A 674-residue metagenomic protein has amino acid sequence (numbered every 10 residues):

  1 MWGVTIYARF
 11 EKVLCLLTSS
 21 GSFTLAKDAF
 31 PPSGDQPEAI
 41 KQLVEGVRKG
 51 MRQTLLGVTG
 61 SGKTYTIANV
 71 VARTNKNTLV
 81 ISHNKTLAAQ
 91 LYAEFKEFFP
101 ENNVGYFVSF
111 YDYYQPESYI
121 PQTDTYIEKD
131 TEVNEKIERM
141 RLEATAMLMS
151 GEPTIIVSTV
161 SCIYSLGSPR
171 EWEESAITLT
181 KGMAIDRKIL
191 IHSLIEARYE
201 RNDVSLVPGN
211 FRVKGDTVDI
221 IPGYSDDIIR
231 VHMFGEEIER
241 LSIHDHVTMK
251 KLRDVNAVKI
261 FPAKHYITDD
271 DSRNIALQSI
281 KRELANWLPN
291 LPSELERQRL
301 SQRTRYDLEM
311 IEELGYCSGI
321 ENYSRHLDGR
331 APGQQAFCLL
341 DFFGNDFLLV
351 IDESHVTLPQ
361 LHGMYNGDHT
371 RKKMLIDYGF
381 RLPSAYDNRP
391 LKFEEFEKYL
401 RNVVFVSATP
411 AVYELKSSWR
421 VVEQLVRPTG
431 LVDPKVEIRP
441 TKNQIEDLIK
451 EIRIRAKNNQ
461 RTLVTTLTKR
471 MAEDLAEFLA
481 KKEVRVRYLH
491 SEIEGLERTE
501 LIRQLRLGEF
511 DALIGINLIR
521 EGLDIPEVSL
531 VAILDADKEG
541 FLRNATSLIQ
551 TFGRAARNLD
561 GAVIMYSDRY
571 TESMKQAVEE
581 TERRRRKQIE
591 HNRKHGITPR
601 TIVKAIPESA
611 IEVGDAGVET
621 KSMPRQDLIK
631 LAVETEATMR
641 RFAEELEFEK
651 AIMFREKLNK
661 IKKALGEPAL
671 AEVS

Functional and structural regions predicted by a protein language model:
F10-P607, I611-G614, P624, L631 (+1 more regions): ASCE RecA-like P-loop NTPase motor cores that couple ATP hydrolysis to mechanical translocation on nucleic acids
Y306-I320, M653, K657-V673: Short, charge-rich amphipathic alpha-helical segments embedded in non-transmembrane helical bundles/solenoids
E619-T635: Strongly charged, low-complexity linkers/loops
A632-G666: C-terminal tails and terminal domains of large nucleic-acid-associated and other macromolecular-machine proteins
